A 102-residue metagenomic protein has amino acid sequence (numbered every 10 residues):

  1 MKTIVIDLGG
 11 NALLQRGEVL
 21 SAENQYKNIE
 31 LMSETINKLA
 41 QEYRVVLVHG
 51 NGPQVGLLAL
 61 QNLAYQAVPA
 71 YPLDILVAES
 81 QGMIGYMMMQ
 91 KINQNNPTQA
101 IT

Functional and structural regions predicted by a protein language model:
M1-N51, L57-L63: N-terminal glycine-/serine-/threonine-rich phosphate-binding loop
A64-T102: Ligand-binding beta-strand-loop-alpha-helix segment within the catalytic cores of soluble metabolic enzymes
